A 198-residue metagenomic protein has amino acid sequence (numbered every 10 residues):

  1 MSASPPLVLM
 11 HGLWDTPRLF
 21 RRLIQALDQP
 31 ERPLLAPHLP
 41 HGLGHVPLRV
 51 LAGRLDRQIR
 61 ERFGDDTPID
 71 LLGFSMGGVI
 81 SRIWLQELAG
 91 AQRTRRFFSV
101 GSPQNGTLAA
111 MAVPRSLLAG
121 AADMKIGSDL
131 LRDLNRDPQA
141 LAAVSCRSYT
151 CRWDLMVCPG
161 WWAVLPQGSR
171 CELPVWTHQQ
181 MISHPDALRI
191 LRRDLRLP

Functional and structural regions predicted by a protein language model:
M1-P6: Proline/glycine-enriched tight loop/beta-turn segments at coil->beta junctions that connect or precede beta-strands
L7-H11, R18, D28-L39, H45 (+1 more regions): Serine-dependent carboxylesterase/thioesterase catalytic core of lipase-like alpha/beta-hydrolase/SGNH enzymes
W14, H41, V157: Short, glycine/acidic-enriched loop or turn micro-motifs at the edges of active sites
D15, L43, Q179: Glycine-/small-residue-rich active-site loops that bind phosphorylated ligands and cofactors
R22-L23: Short amphipathic alpha-helix
L141-P198: C-terminal catalytic-base region of ester-bond hydrolases, centering on the histidine of the charge-relay
